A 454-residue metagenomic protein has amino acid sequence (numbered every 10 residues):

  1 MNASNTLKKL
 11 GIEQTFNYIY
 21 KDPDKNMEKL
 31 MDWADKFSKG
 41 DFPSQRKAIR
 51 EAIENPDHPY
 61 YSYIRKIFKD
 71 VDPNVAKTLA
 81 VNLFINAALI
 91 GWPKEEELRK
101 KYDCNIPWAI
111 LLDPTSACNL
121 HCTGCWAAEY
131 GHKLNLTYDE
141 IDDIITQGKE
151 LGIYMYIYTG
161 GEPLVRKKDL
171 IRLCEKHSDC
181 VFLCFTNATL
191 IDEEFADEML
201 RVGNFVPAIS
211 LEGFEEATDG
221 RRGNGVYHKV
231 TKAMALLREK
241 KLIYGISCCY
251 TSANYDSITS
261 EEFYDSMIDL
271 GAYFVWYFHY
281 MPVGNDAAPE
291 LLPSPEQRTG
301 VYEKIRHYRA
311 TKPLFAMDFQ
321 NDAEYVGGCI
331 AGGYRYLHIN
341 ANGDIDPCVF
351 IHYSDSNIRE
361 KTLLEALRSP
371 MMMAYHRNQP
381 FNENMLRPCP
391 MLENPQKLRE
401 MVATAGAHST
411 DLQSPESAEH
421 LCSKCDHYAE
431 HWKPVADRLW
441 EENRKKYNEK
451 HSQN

Functional and structural regions predicted by a protein language model:
M1-E51, D219-G332, H338-N342, D346 (+1 more regions): Radical SAM enzyme [4Fe-4S]-AdoMet core and its adjacent flexible, acidic and glycine-rich loops/tails across
N2-L7, Q14-K25, K29, K36-S44 (+1 more regions): Flexible mid-to-C-terminal extensions adjoining Fe-S/redox cofactors in radical SAM and related proteins
E28-E194: Conserved alpha-helical substructure of the radical SAM core
N86-P107, M317, A323, N357-M373: Short, charged low-complexity linear segments at domain edges
L111, T115-C118, D322, A341 (+2 more regions): Residue-level signal for mature regions of secreted extracellular proteins and peptides
C118, C122-C125, C329, G343 (+2 more regions): Short cysteine clusters
A128-H132, F214-E216, P282-N285: A short, flexible beta-alpha/helix-coil linker loop
Y138-Y158, L164-F278: Radical SAM/AdoMet-radical enzyme domain recognition
